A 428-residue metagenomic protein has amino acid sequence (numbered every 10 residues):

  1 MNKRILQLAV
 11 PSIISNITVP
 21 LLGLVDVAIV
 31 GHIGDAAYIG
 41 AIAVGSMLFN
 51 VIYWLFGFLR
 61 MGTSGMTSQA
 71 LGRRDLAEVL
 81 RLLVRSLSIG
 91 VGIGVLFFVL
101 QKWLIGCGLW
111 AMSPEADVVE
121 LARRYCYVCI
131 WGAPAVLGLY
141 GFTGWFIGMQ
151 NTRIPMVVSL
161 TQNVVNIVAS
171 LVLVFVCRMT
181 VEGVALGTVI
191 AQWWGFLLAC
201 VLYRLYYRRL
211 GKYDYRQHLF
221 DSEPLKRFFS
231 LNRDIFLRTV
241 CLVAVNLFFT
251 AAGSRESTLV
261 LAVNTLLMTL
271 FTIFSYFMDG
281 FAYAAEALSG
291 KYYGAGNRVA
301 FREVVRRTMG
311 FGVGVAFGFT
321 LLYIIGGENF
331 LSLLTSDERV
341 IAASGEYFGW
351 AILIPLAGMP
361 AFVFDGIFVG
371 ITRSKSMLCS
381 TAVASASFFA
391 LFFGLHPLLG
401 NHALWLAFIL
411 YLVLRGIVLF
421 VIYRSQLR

Functional and structural regions predicted by a protein language model:
M1-A9, T67-P134, V165, V174-F236 (+2 more regions): Short alpha-helical transmembrane segments in multi-pass integral membrane proteins
M1-I33, M47-G62, M66, V91-F98 (+5 more regions): N-terminal transmembrane alpha-helices
Q7-D26, V128, L139, G148 (+5 more regions): Transmembrane helical elements of multi-pass membrane transporters/channels
L21-G40, L109-A116, V172-M179, V240-I273 (+3 more regions): Helix-terminus/linker motif at the lipid-water interface of multi-pass membrane proteins
L24-A28, G141-W145, I167-V172, C200 (+6 more regions): Alpha-helical transmembrane segments of multipass membrane proteins
I39-V99, V136-I154, V263-I325, M359-T372 (+1 more regions): Small-residue-rich hydrophobic transmembrane alpha-helices
R60, V128-G148, P155-N166, V184-C200 (+4 more regions): Short runs within selected transmembrane alpha-helices of multi-pass transporters and secretion channels
